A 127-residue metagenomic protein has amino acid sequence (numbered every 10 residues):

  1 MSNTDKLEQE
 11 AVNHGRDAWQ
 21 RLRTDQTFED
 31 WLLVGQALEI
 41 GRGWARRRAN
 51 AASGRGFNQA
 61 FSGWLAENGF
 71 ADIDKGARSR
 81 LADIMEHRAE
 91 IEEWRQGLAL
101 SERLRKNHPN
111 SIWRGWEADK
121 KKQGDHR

Functional and structural regions predicted by a protein language model:
S2-K121: Short, Lys/Arg-enriched phosphate-binding patches
H126-R127: Charged/polar low-complexity intrinsically disordered segments, enriched in acidic residues
